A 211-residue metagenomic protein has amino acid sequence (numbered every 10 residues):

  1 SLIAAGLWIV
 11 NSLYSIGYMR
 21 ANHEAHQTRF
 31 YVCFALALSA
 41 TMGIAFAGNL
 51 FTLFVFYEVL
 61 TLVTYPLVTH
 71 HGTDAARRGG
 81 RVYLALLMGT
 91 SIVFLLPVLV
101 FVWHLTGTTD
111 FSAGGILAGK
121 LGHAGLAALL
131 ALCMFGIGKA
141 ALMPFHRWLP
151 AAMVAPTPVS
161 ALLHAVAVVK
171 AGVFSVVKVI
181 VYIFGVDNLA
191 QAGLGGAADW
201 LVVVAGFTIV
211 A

Functional and structural regions predicted by a protein language model:
S1-A211: ...captures the hydrophobic TM-helix bundle architecture rather than a specific catalytic motif, and can also fire on
